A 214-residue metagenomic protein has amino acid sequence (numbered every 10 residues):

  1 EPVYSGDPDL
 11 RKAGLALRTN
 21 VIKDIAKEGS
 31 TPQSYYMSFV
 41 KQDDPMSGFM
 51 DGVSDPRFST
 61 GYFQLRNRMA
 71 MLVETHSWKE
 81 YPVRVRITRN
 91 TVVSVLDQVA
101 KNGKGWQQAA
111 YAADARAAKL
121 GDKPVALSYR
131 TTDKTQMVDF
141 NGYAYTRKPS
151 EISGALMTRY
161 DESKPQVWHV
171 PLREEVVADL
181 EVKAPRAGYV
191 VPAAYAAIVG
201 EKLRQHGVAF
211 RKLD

Functional and structural regions predicted by a protein language model:
E1-D214: Structured catalytic-domain cores with a bias toward divalent-metal coordination
